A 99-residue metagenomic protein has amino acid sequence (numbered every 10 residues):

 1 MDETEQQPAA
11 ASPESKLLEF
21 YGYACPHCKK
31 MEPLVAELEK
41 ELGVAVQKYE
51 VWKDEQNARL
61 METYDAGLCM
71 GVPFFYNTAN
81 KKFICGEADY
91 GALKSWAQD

Functional and structural regions predicted by a protein language model:
M1-S15, Y64: A short beta-strand-turn-helix
P13-S15, L42-A45, V72, A79: Loop/turn elements at helix/coil->beta-strand transitions in domains of secreted/extracellular proteins
K16, Y21-H27: Short pre-active-site segment immediately N-terminal to redox-active cysteine/selenocysteine motifs in thiol-based
F20, V44-R59: Thiol-based oxidoreductase modules, predominantly thioredoxin-like and allied folds used for disulfide exchange
P26-K29, V51, E55, E87-A88: Soluble non-cytosolic domains of exported or imported proteins
C28-G43: Typically the conserved alpha-helix immediately C-terminal to a functionally engaged Cys/Sec in thioredoxin-like
Y64-Y76: Structural micro-motif
Y76-D99: Non-catalytic, surface beta->alpha helical segment in thiol-disulfide oxidoreductase systems
